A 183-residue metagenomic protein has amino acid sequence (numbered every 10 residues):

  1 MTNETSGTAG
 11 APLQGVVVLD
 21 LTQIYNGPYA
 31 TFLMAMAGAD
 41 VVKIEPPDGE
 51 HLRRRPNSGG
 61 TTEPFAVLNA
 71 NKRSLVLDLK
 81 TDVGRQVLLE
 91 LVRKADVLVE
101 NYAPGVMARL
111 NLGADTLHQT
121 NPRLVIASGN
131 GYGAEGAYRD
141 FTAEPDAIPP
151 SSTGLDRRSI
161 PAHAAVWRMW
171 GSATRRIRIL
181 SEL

Functional and structural regions predicted by a protein language model:
M1-L183: N-terminal helix-loop segment corresponding to the beta1-alpha1 unit of nucleotide/adenylate-binding folds
